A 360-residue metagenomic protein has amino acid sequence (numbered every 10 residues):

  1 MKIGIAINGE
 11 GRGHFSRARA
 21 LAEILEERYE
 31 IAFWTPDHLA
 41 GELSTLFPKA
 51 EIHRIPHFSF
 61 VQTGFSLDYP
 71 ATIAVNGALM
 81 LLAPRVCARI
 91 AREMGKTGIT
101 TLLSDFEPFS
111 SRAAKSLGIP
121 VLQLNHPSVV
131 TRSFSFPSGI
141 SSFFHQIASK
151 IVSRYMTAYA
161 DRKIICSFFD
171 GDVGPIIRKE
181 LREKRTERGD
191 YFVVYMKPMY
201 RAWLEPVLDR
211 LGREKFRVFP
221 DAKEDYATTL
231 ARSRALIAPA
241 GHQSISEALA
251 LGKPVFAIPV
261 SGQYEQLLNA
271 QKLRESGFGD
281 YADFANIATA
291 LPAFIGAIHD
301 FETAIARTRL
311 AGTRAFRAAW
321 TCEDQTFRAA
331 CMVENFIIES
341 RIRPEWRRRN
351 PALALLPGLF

Functional and structural regions predicted by a protein language model:
A6-R19: A short, glycine/small-residue-rich beta-strand->loop->alpha-helix junction that serves as a flexible
N8-G9, Y29-L81: Conserved nucleotide-sugar phosphate-binding/catalytic loop shared by glycosyltransferases and other
R17, L21-I24, I177-K223: Conserved catalytic-core segment of nucleotide-activated headgroup transferases in glycan assembly
Y69-T101: Conserved nucleotide-sugar donor-binding subdomain of glycosyltransferases
V86-R89, R217-L251, S261: Donor nucleotide-activated moiety binding/catalytic core segment of transferases that use nucleotide-activated donors
E93-Q146: Conserved nucleotide-sugar donor-interacting segment of glycosyltransferase catalytic cores, predominantly GT-B
R132-R201, Y226-T228, G358: A nucleotide-sugar donor-handling region in carbohydrate enzymes
A293-F360: C-terminal amphipathic helix plus adjacent low-complexity, charged tail appended to glycosyltransferase catalytic
